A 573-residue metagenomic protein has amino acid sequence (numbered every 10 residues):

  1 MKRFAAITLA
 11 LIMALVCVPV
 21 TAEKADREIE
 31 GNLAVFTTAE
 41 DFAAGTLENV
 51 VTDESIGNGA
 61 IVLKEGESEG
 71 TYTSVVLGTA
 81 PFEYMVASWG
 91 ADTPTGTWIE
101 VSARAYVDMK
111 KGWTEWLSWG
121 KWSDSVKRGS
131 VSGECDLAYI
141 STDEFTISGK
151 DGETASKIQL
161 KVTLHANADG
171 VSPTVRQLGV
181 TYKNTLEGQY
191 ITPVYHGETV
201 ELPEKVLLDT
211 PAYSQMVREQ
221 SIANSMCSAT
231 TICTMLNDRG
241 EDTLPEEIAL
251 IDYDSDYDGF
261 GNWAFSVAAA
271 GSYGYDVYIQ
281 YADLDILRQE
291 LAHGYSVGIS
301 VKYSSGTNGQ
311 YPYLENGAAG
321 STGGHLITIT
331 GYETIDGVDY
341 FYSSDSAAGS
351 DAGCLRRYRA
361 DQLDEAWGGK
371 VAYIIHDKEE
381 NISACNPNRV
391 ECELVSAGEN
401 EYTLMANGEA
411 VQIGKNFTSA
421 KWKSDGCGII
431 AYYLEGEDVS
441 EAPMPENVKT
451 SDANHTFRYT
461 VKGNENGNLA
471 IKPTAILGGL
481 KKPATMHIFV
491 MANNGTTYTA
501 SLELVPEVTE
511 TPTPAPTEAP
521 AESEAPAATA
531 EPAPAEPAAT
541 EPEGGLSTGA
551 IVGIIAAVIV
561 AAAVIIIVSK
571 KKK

Functional and structural regions predicted by a protein language model:
C17-N32, P537-T548: Sec-dependent signal peptide cleavage junction
E23-T199: Beta-strand-rich ligand- or partner-binding modules with a strong bias toward extracellular/periplasmic carbohydrate
T79, G152-A168, P173-H196, V200 (+1 more regions): Noncatalytic regulatory segments and standalone regulatory/sensor domains
K150-T154, E465, A475-P483: Surface-exposed, short loops/turns at beta-strand junctions within beta-sandwich domains
T163-G259, I335: Active-site-adjacent structural segments surrounding the nucleophilic cysteine of cysteine proteases and isopeptidases
E247-I382, N386: Conserved active-site-adjacent core of cysteine acyl-enzyme catalytic domains
V505-G545: C-terminal low-complexity, Ser/Thr- and acidic/Pro-rich disordered "stalk" regions positioned immediately N-terminal
V560-K573: C-terminal membrane-anchoring or membrane-association module
